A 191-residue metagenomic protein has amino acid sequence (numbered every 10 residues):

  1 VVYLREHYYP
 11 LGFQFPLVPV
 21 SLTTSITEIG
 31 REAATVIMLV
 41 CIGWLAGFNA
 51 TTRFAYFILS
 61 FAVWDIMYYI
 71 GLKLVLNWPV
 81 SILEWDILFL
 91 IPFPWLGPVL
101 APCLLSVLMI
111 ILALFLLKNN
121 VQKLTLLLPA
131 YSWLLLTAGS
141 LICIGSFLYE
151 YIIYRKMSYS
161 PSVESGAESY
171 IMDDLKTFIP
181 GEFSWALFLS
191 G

Functional and structural regions predicted by a protein language model:
V1-Y3, W64-V80: Transmembrane alpha-helix/helix-exit interface in multi-pass inner-membrane proteins
V2-E28, S81-P94, S162-K176: Extracytosolic (periplasmic/ER-lumenal) interhelical loops and adjacent juxtamembrane/interface segments of multi-pass
P19-C41, L90-I111, I179-F188: Membrane-interface loop-to-helix entry segments
I42-A50, I111-Q122: Structural signal for the C-terminal ends of transmembrane alpha-helices and the immediately following loop
F48-V63, T125-A138: Interfacial segments of alpha-helical transmembrane regions
F61-D65, I142, S146: Alpha-helical transmembrane segments of multi-pass membrane proteins
K73, N77-W78, L117-N120, L148-R155: Juxtamembrane "helix-exit" motif on the non-cytosolic side of transmembrane helices
I144-G166, Y170, D174-G191: C-terminal transmembrane-bundle signature of multipass membrane proteins, characterized by strong activation on
